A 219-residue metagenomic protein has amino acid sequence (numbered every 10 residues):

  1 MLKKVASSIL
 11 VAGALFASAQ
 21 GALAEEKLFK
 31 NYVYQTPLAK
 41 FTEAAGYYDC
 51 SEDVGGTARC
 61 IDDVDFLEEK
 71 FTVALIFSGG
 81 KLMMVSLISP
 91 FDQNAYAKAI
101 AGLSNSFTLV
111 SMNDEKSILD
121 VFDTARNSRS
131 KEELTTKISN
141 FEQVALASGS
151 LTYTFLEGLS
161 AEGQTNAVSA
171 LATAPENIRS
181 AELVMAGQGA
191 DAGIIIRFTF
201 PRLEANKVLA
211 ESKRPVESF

Functional and structural regions predicted by a protein language model:
M1-I9: Bacterial N-terminal signal peptides that target proteins for export
V5-A6, A22-A24, L28, L67 (+1 more regions): Homeobox/homeodomain signature
V11-A12, A22: Cleavable N-terminal signal peptides
S18-A19: N-terminal signal peptide c-region/cleavage motif recognized by signal peptidases
A24-V54, I88-F219: Non-cytosolic coordination micro-motifs
D62-S106: Mid-chain, structured segments of secreted extracytoplasmic proteins
